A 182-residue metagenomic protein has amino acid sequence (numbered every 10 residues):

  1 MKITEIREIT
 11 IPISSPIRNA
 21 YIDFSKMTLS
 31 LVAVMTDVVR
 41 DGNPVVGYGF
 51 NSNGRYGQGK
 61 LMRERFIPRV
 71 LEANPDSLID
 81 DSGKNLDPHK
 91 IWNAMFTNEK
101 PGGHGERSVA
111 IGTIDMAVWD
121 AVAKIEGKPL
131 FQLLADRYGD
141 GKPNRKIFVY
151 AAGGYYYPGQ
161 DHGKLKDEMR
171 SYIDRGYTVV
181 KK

Functional and structural regions predicted by a protein language model:
M1, G112, R175: Structured loop/turn residues at beta-strand edges in well-structured enzyme cores
M1-R55, G59: Structured beta-strand/loop patches that form or line metal/cofactor-binding pockets in enzymes
I13, T28-R40, V46, P68-I79 (+3 more regions): Short regulatory "switch" loops immediately downstream of catalytic or recognition motifs within protein catalytic
K26-T28, R63, P143: A short, structural micro-pattern
L29-L31, T113, K146, V179: Broad gene-expression machinery/nucleic-acid interaction feature
V39-I125: Metal- or metallocofactor-binding catalytic centers and their adjacent structured scaffolds across diverse enzyme
V109, D115-P158: Glycine-rich, aromatic-flanked loop segments that form ligand/cofactor-binding clefts across common enzyme folds
D140-K182: Metal-dependent enolase-superfamily TIM-barrel catalytic cores that perform enediolate-based chemistry
